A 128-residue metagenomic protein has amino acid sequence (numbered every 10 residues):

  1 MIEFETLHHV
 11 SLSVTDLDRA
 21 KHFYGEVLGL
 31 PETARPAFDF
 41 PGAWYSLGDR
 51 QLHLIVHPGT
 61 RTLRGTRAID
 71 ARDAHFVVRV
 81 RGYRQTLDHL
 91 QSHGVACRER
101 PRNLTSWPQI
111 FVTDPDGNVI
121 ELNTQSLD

Functional and structural regions predicted by a protein language model:
M1-D18, D73-V78, S126-D128: N-terminal beta-strand motif that seeds the catalytic metal site of vicinal oxygen chelate
M1-E3, L87-D128: Vicinal oxygen chelate
S13-L52: Core segments of cupin and vicinal oxygen chelate
D18-H22, E26, R84-S92, A96: Replace "anionic and nucleotidyl ligands
D39-P41, R72, S106: Exposed loop/turn and edge beta-strand positions of beta-sandwich/beta-sheet ligand-binding modules
F40, T60-G65, C97-E99: A short, acidic/glycine-rich surface segment
G48-L52, G59-R61, Y83-Q85: Short, charged/polar surface micro-motifs in flexible loops or helix N-caps
I69, H75-D88, S92: Mid-chain, well-packed structural core segment of small domains
